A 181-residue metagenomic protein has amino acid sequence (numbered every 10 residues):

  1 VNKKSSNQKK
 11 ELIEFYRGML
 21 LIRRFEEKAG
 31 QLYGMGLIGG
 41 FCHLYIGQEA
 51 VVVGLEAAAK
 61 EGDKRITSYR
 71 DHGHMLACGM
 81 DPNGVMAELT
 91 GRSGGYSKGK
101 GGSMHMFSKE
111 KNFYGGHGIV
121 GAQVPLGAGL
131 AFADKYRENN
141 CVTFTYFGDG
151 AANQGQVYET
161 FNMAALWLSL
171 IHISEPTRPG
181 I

Functional and structural regions predicted by a protein language model:
V1-G39, E61: Cofactor-/ligand-binding subdomain signature composed of acidic, glycine-rich, tryptophan-containing flexible loops
M19, M86-L89, I173: A generic structural signal for nonpolar/aromatic side chains embedded in well-ordered alpha-helices
R23, R70, E175-T177: Short, cationic motifs built from Arg/Lys/His that form the positively charged side of catalytic pockets
E27-G30, M35-W167: Cofactor-binding active-site loop characterized by glycine-rich and histidine/acidic residues
T143, I171-S174: Short beta-strand segments at enzyme active-site cores
H172, R178-I181: Single conserved hydrophobic/aromatic residue that forms the stacking wall/gate of nucleotide- or nucleobase-binding
